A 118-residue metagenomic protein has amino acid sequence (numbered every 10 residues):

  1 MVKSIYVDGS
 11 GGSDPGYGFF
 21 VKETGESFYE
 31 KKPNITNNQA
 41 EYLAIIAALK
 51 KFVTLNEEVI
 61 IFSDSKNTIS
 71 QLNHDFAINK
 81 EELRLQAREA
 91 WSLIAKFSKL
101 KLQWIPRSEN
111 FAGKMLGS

Functional and structural regions predicted by a protein language model:
M1-Q39, K50-K51: RNase H-like nuclease fold core
G12-D14, I46-G117: RNase H catalytic domain
A40, A44: Loop-to-helix element that buttresses phosphate recognition and phosphoryl-transfer chemistry
